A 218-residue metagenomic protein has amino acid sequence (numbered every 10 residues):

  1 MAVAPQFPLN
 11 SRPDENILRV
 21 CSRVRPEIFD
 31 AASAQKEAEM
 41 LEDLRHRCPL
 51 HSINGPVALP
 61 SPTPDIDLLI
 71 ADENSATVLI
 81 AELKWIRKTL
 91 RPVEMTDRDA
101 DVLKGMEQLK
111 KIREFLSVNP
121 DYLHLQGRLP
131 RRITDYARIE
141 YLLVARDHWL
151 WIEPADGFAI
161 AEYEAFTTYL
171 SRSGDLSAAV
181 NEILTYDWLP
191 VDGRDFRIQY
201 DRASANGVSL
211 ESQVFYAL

Functional and structural regions predicted by a protein language model:
M1-L218: Intrinsically disordered, low-complexity Ser/Thr/Pro/Gly-rich regulatory segments
